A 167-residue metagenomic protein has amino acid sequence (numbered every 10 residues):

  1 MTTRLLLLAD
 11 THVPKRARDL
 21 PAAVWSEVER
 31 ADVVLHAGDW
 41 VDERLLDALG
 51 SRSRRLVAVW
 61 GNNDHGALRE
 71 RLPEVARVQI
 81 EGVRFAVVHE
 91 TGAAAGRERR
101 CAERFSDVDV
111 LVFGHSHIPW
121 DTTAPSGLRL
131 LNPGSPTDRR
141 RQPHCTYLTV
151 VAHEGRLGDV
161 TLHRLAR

Functional and structural regions predicted by a protein language model:
M1-S51, D64-P73, G82, P143-C145: N-terminal active-site segment of His-dependent metallophosphoesterases
T2, L8, I80-E81, E103-D107 (+1 more regions): Binuclear metal-dependent phosphoesterase catalytic core
L7-A9, V33-D39, V57-N62, V87-H89 (+2 more regions): Active-site neighborhood of phospho(di)ester-bond hydrolases with catalytic His/Asp-centered motifs
T11, K15-W25, V87-F105: Pre-active-site segment of Zn-dependent metallo-hydrolases
H12-R16, W40-L45, N63-R69, G92-E98 (+2 more regions): Active-site environment of divalent metal-dependent phosphoester hydrolases
R52-S53, S126: Short, structured coil segments at secondary-structure junctions
R55-G96: Helix-adjacent hinge/juxtasegments
V75-A76, P119, L148: Residue-level detector of beta-strand structural context in well-folded domains
